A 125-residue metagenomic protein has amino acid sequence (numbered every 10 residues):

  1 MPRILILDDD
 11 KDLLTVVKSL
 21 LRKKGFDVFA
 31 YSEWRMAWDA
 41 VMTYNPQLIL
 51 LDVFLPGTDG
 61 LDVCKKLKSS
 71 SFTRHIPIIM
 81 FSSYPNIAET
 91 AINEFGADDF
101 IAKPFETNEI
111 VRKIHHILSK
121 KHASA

Functional and structural regions predicted by a protein language model:
L14, P56, R74: The feature encodes the CheY-like receiver
T15-K23: Charged docking surfaces used in two-component/phosphorelay signaling
G25-S32, A40: Short hydrophobic/Thr-rich beta-strand motif most characteristic of the beta2 strand and flanking loop of CheY-like
S32-E33, D59-D62: Acidic catalytic/metal-coordinating carboxylates
D39, L61-R74: Short amphipathic alpha-helix used as the core "switch/output" element in two-component signaling
D52: Active-site residues of response regulator receiver
F105-I114: C-terminal output helix
